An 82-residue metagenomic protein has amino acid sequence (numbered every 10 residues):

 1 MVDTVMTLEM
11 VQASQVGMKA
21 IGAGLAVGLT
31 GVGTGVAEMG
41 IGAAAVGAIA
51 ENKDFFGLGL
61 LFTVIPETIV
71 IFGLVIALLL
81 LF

Functional and structural regions predicted by a protein language model:
M1-F82: Hydrophobic, small-residue-rich transmembrane alpha-helices and their short perimembrane loops in multi-pass membrane
